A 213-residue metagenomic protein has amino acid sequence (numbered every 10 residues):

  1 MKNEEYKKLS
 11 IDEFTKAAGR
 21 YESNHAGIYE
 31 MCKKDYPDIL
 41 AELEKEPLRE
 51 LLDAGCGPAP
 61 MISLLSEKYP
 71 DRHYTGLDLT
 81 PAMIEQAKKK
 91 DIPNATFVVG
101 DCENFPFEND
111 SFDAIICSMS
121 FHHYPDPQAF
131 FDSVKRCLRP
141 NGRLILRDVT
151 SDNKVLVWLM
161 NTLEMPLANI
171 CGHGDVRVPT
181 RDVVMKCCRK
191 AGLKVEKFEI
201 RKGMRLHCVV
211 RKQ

Functional and structural regions predicted by a protein language model:
M1-K45, P60-L64, Q86: Conserved class I S-adenosyl-L-methionine
E5-Y6, N24-I28, M61, I145-A191 (+2 more regions): C-terminal alpha-helical "lid/dimerization" subdomain adjacent to the S-adenosyl-L-methionine
L48, F112-D113: Local beta-strand N-terminus motif with an aromatic residue
L52-N104: Class I SAM-dependent methyltransferase SAM/SAH-binding core
I116: A conserved beta-strand element that flanks and buttresses the S-adenosyl-L-methionine
M119-S120: Short catalytic micro-motifs in class I SAM-dependent methyltransferases
A129-P140: A short glycine-rich, Lys/Arg-flanked "PGG" loop and its adjoining helix->strand segment in the class I
V209-Q213: C-terminal lobe and adjacent flexible extensions of AdoMet/dcAdoMet transferase-like proteins
